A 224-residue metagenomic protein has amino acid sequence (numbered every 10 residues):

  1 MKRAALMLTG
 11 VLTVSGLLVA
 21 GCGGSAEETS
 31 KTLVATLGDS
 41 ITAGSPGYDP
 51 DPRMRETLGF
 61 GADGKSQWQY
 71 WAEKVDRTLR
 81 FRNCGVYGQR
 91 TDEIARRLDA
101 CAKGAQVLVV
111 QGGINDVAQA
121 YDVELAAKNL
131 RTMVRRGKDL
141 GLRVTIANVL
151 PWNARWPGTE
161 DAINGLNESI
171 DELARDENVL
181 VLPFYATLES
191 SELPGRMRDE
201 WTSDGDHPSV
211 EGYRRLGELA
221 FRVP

Functional and structural regions predicted by a protein language model:
M1-S25: Secretory targeting and sorting signals
C22-C84, R97-G104: Serine-esterase "nucleophile elbow" of acetyl-processing enzymes
L33-G38, T42-A43, R80-G85, Q106-G112 (+3 more regions): Structural recognition of the beta-strand scaffold that forms the well-ordered cores of secreted hydrolase catalytic
T36, G47-P50, R90-A127, I146 (+1 more regions): Oxyanion-hole/transition-state-stabilizing segment in secreted/luminal serine hydrolases and related acyltransferases
S40-G44, V86-T91, I114-A118, L150-A154 (+2 more regions): Solvent-exposed loop/turn segments at secondary-structure junctions within structured extracellular/periplasmic domains
Q111, N115, V134-G165: Active-site segments of SGNH/GDSL-like serine hydrolases that catalyze O-acetyl group transfer/hydrolysis on lipids
V123-T132, A162-N167: Charged helix-capping and loop-helix junction motifs
P151-P224: Catalytic His-Asp segment of secreted/periplasmic serine-dependent ester chemistry enzymes
